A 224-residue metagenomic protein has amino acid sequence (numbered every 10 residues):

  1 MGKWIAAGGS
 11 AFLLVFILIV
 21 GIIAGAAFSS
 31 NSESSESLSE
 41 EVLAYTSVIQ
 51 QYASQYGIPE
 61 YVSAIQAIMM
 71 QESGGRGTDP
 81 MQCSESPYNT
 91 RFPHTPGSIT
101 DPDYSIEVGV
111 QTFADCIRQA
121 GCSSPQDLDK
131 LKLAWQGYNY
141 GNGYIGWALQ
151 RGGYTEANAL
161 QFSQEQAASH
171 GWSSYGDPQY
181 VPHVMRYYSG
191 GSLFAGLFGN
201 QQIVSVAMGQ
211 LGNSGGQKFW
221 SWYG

Functional and structural regions predicted by a protein language model:
W4-F12, G21-L43, F92-E107, Q111 (+1 more regions): Non-catalytic cell-wall polysaccharide-engagement segments
V15: Rossmann-fold NAD(P)H-dependent dehydrogenase/reductase core
Q50, S54-Q119, Q201-G224: Secreted/periplasmic proteins that engage bacterial cell-wall peptidoglycan
